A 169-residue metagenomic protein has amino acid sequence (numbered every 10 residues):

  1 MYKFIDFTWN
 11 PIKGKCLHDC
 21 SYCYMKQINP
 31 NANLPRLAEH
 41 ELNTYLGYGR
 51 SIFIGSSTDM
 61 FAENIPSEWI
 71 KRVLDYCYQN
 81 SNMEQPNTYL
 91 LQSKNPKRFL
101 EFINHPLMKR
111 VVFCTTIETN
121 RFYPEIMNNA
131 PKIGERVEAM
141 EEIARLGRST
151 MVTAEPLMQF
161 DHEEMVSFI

Functional and structural regions predicted by a protein language model:
M1-R36: Canonical Radical SAM [4Fe-4S] cluster-binding loop centered on the CxxxCxxC motif and its immediate flanking residues
L37-I169: Conserved AdoMet/S-adenosylmethionine-binding subsite of the radical SAM
